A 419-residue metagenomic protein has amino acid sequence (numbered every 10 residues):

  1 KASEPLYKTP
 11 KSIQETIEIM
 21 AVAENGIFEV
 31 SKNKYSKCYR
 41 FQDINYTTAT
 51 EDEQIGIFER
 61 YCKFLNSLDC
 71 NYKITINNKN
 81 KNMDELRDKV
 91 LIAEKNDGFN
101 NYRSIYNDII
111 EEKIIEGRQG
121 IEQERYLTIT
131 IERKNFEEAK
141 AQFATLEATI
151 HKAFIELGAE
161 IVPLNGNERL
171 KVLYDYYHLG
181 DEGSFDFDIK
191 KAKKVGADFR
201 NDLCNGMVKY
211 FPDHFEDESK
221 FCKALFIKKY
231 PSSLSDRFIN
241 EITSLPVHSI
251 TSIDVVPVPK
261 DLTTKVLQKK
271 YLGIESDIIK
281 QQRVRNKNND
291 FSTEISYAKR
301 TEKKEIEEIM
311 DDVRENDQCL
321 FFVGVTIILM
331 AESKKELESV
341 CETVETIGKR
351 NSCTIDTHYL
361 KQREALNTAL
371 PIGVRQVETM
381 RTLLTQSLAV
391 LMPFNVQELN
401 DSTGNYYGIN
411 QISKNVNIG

Functional and structural regions predicted by a protein language model:
K1-V396: Extended, folded cores of ATP/NTP-driven motor/assembly subunits in large transport and secretion machines
L391-G419: Active-site-adjacent "gating/activation" loops or surface patches in catalytic cores
